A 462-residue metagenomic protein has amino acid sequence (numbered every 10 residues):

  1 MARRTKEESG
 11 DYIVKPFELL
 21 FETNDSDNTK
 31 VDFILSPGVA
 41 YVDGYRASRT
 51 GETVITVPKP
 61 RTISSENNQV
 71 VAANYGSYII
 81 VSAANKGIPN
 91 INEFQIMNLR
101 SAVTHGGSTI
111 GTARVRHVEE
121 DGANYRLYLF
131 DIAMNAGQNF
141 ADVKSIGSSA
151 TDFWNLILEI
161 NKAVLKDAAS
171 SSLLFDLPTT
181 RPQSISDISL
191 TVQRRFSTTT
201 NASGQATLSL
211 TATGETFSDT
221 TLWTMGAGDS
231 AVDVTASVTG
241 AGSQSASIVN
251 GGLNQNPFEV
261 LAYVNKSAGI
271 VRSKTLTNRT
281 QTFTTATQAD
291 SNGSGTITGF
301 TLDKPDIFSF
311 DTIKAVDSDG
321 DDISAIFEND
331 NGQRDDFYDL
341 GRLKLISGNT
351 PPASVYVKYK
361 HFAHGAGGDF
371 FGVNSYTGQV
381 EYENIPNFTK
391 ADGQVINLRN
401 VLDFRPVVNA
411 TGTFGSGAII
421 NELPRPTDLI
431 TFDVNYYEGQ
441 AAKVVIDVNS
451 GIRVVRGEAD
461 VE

Functional and structural regions predicted by a protein language model:
M1-E462: Subunit-assembly interface segments of extracellular/virion macromolecular structures
